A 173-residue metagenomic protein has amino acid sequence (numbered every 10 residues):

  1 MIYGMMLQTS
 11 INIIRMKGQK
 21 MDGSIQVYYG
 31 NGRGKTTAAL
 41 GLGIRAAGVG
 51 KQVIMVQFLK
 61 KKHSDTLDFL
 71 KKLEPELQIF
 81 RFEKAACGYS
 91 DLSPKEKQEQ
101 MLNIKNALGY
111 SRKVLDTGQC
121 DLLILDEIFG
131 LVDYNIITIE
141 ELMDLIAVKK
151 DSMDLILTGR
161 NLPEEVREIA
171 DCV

Functional and structural regions predicted by a protein language model:
I2-K20: Short, Lys/Arg-enriched N-terminal segments with co-localized hydrophobic residues within the first ~10-30 amino acids
S24-K113: Conserved P-loop
I25, L122, C172: Short, Asp-centered acidic motifs that coordinate Mg2+ and/or phosphate in catalytic or ligand-binding sites
R45, F69, L145, E165-V166: Hydrophobic/aromatic ligand-binding patch that stacks against planar heteroaromatic rings of cofactors or nucleotides
K72-E74, T117, K150, R167-E168: Short, well-ordered coil/turn elements that cap or connect secondary structure elements
D91-V148: Phosphate-binding/switch loop-helix module in NTP-utilizing enzymes
L125, D154-G159: Structural recognition of the conserved hydrophobic beta-strand(s) that form the central parallel beta-sheet of P-loop
R160-V173: Phosphate-binding/switch region of NTP-binding enzymes
